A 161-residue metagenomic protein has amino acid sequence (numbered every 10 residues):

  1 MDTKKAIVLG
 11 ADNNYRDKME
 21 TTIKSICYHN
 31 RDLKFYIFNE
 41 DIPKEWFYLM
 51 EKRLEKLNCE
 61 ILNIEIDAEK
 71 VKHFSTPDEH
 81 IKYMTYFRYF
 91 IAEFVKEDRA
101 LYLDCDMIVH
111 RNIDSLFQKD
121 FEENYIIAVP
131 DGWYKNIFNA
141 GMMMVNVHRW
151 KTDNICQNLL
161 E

Functional and structural regions predicted by a protein language model:
M1-E161: Glycosyltransferase catalytic domains, chiefly GT-A lineage
